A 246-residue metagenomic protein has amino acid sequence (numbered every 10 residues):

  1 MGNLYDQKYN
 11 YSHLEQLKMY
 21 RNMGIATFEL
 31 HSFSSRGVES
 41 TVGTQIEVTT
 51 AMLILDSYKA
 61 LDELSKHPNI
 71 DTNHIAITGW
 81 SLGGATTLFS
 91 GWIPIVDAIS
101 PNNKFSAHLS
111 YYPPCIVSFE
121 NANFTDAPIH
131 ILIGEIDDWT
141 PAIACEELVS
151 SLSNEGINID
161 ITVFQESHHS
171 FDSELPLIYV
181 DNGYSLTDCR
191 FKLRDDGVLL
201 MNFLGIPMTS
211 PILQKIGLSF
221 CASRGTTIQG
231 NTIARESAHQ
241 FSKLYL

Functional and structural regions predicted by a protein language model:
G2-H13, M19-N22, A26-M52, S90-I95 (+1 more regions): Cap/lid segment of the alpha/beta-hydrolase catalytic domain
Q45-P68, F89: Alpha/beta-hydrolase active-site loop
D62-S65, G84-A98: Short glycine-enriched nucleophile-adjacent loop and the immediately C-terminal alpha-helix near the catalytic center
N69-S81: Alpha/beta-hydrolase fold nucleophile elbow
T125, H130-I133, D137: Short beta-strand/loop motif that positions the catalytic acidic residue of the alpha/beta-hydrolase fold
I136-T140, H169: Acidic catalytic loop of the alpha/beta-hydrolase fold
T140-S151, P176: Short alpha-helix in the alpha/beta-hydrolase fold that links the catalytic acid
N158-L246: C-terminal catalytic histidine-bearing segment of alpha/beta-hydrolase fold enzymes
